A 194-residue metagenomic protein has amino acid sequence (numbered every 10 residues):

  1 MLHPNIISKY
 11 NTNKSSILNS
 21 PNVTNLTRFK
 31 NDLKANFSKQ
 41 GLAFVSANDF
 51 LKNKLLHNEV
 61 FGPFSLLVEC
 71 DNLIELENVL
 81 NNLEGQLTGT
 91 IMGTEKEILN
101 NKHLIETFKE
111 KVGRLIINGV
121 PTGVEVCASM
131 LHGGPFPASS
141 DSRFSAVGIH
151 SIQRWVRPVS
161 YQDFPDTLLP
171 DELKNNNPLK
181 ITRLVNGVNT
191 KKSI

Functional and structural regions predicted by a protein language model:
M1-L87: NAD(P)-dependent aldehyde/semialdehyde dehydrogenase
L2-Y10, K30-A35, E95-K96, P121-C127 (+1 more regions): A glycine-rich phosphate-binding loop feature that marks nucleotide/adenosyl-phosphate handling sites
I7-L18, K102-E106, I152-V156, T182-N189: Generic detector of well-ordered alpha-helical segments enriched in charged/polar residues, highlighting helical
V45-S46, A138-S142, V185-V188: Short, structured secondary-structure boundary patches
L55, G134-P135, P178: Generic signal for short, ordered secondary-structure residues within or immediately flanking folded domains
L73, N78-L169, K192: C-terminal core of ALDH-fold dehydrogenases
L169-I194: Extended hydrophobic packing segments that form well-structured cores
